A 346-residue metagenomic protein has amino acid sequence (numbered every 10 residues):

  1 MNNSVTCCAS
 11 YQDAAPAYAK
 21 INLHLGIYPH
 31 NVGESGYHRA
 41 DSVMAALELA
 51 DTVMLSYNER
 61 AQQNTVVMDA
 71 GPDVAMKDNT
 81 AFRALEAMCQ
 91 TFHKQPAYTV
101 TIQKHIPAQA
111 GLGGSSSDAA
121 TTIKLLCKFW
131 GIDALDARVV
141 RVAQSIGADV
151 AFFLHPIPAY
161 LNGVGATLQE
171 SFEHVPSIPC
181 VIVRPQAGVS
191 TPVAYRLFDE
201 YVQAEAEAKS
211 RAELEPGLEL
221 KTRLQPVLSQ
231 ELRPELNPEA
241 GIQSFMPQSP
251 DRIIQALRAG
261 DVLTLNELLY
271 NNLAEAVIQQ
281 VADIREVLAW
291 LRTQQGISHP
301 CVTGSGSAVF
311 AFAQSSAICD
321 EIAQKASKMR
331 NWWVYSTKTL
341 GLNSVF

Functional and structural regions predicted by a protein language model:
N2-A110, K128, I132-V140, I146 (+2 more regions): ATP-binding N-lobe of GHMP and related small-molecule kinases
N2-A14, Q314-F346: Conserved glycine-rich phosphate/nucleotide-binding loop and adjacent Mg2+-coordinating catalytic segment
R83-T91, R138, V142-S145, E286-Q295 (+1 more regions): Generic non-transmembrane alpha-helical segments
A110-D136, F152-L154: DPxDG-like acidic metal-binding loop motif
H155, Y160-H299, A317, Q324 (+1 more regions): Conserved, helical-rich catalytic subdomain that frames metal- and/or nucleotide-binding sites in enzyme alpha/beta
R184, F310-F312: Short hydrophobic/aromatic beta-strand micro-patches that form the beta-sheet surface supporting nucleotide- or nucleic
